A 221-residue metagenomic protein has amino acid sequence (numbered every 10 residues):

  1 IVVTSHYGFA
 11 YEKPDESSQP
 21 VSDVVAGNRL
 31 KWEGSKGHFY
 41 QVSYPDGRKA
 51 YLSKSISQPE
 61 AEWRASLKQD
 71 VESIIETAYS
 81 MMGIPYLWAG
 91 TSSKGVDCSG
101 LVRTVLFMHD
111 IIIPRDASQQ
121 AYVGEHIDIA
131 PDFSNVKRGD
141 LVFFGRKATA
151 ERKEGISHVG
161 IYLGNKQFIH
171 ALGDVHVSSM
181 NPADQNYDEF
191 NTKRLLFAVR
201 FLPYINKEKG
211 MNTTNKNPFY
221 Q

Functional and structural regions predicted by a protein language model:
I1, E16-S18, Q58, G155-Q221: Aromatic- and glycine-rich peptidoglycan recognition patches
I1-V2, H6-G8, E12, D46-Y86: Surface-exposed beta-loop interaction hotspot
I1-Y11, F107-Y122: Short, basic/aromatic beta-hairpin or loop at an interaction surface
V3-G34, Y86: Beta-loop motif signature
S18, K68-E72, S92-D97: Soluble non-cytosolic domains of exported or imported proteins
S22-S55: SH3/SH3-like beta-barrel superfamily modules
A78, G90-H109: Active-site nucleophilic cysteine motif
P114-V177, P182-D184: ...with weaker cross-activation on analogous glycine-rich loops/strands in unrelated enzymes
